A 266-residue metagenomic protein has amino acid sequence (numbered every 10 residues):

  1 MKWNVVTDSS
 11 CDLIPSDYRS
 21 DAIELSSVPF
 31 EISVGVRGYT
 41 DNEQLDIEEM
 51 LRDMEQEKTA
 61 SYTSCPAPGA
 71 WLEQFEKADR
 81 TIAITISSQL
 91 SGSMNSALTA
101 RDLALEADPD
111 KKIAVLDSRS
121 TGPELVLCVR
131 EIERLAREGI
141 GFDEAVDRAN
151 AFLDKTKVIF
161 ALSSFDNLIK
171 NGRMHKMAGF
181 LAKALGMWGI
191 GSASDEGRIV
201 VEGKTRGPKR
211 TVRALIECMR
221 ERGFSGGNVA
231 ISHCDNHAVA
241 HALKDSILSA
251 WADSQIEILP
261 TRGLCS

Functional and structural regions predicted by a protein language model:
M1, F75-A78, R222-S225: Flexible, charged surface loops at secondary-structure boundaries
W3, T81-A83, G227-V229: Generic beta-sheet signal
W3-C65: N-terminal glycine-rich anion-binding loop in soluble enzyme alpha/beta folds
V6-T7, T85-S87, L116-D117: Short beta-strand segments
S10-E31, V36-R37, L90-S93, A97-D102 (+3 more regions): Mixed-charge interfacial surface used for oligomerization/domain docking and macromolecular partner engagement
R37-E106: Class I S-adenosyl-L-methionine
Y62, A83, V115, A230-I231: Short catalytic-loop micro-motif centered on adjacent basic/acidic residues
A78-D79, D108, G223, W251: A structural signal for short coil/turn segments at secondary-structure junctions
